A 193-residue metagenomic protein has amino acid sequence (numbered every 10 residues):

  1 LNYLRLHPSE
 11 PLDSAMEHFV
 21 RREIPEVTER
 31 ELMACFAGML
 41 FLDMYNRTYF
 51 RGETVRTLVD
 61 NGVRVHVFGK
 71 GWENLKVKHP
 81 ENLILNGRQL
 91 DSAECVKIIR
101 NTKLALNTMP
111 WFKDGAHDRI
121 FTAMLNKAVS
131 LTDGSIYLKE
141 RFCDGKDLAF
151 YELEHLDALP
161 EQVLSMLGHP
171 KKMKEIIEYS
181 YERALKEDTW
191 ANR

Functional and structural regions predicted by a protein language model:
L1-N101: Conserved catalytic-core segment of nucleotide-activated headgroup transferases in glycan assembly
Y45, K70-R193: Catalytic binding pocket for nucleotide-activated donors in carbohydrate/polymer assembly enzymes
